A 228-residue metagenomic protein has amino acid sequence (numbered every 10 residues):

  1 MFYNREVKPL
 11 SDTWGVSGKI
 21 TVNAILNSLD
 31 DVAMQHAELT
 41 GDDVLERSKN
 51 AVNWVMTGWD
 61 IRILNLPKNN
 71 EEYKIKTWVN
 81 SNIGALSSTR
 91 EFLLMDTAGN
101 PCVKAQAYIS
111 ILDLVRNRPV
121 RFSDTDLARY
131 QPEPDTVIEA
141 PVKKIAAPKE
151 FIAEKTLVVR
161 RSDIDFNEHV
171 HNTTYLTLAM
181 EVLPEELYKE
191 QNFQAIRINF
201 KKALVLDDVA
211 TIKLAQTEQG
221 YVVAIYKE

Functional and structural regions predicted by a protein language model:
M1-M56, N100-Q106, D113-Q194: Hot-dog-fold acyl-thioester-processing enzymes
Y3-N4, D60-K144, F200-L206, A215-E228: HotDog/MaoC-like acyl-thioester-processing domains
F166-E228: Structured core of small recognition/catalytic domains
